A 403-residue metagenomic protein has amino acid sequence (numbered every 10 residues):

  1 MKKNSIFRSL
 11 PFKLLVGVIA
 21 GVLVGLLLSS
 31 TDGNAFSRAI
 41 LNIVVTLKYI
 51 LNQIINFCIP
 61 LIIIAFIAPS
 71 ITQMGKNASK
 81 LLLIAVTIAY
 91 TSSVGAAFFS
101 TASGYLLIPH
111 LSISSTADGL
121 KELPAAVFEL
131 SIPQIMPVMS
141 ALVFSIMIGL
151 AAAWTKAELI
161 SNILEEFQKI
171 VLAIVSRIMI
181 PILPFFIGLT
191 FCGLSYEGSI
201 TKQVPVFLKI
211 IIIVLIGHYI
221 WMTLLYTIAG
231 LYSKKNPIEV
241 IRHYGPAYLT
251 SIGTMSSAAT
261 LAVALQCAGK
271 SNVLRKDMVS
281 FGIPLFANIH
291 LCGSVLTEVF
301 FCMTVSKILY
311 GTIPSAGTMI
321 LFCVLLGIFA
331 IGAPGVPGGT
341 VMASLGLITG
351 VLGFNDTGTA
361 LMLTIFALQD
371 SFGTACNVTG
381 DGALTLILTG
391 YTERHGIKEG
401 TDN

Functional and structural regions predicted by a protein language model:
K2-F36, I40, Y49-C58, K80-E239 (+1 more regions): Signature of multi-pass transmembrane helix bundles
G21, P60-A68, A96, S100 (+10 more regions): Alpha-helical transmembrane segments of polytopic integral membrane proteins, especially the permease/helical cores
N42-Q53, N162-R177, R242-T250, Q266 (+3 more regions): Short amphipathic alpha-helical coupling elements at transmembrane boundaries
I50, A68, A85-Y90, V94 (+9 more regions): Transmembrane helix-bundle signature of multi-pass membrane transporters/permeases
S70-K80, A153-E158, E166, E197 (+5 more regions): Juxtamembrane helix-boundary/capping and inter-helix hinge elements in multi-pass membrane proteins
T91-T116, I213-T250, S256-T260, G293 (+4 more regions): Transmembrane alpha-helices that form the ion-translocation and gating core of multi-pass ion transport proteins
T250-A330, H395-N403: Helix-loop-helix junctions within the multi-pass membrane cores of secondary transporters/permeases
F300-N403: Transmembrane alpha-helical segments and their short flanking loops that form helix-hairpins/helix-helix interfaces
